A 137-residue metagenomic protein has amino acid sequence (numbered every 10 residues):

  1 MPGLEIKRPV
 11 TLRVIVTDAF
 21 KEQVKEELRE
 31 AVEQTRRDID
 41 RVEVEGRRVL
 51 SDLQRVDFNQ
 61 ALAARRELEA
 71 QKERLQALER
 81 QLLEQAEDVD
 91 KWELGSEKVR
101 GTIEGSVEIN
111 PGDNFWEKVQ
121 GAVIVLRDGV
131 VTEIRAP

Functional and structural regions predicted by a protein language model:
M1-K25: Short, charge-rich amphipathic alpha-helices with coiled-coil/heptad character
K21, L28-T35, I39-V42, L68 (+3 more regions): Amphipathic alpha-helical coiled-coil segments
T35-Q60: Extended alpha-helical coiled-coil "stalk/arm" regions that act as elongated linkers or oligomerization scaffolds
S51-L83: Long, charge-rich amphipathic alpha-helical coiled-coil "stalk/tentacle" segments that mediate oligomerization
K72-A122: Coiled-coil termination/hinge junctions
V125-L126: Hydrophobic alpha-helical segments used as single-pass signal-anchor/transmembrane membrane anchors and their immediate
R135-A136: Short clusters of small/polar residues that mark proteolytic maturation junctions
